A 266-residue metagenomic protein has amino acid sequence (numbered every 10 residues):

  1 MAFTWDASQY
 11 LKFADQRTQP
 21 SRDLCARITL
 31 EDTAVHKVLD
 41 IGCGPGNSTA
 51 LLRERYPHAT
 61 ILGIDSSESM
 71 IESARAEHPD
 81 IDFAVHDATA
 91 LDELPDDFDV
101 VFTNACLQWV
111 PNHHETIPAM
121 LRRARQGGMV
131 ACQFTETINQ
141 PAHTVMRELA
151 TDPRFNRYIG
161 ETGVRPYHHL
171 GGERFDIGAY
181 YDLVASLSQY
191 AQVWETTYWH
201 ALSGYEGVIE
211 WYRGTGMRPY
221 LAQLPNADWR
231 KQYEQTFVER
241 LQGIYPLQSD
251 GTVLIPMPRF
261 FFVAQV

Functional and structural regions predicted by a protein language model:
A2-T18: Class I SAM-dependent methyltransferase Rossmann-like catalytic core, especially the SAM/SAH-binding loop
F3, P45-N47, Y167-V266: Conserved Class I S-adenosyl-L-methionine
Q16-A34, L51: Conserved alpha-helix/loop element of class I SAM-dependent methyltransferases that forms part of the SAM/SAH-binding
K37-D92: Class I SAM-dependent methyltransferase SAM/SAH-binding core
D92-V101: A short acidic, Gly/Pro-enriched loop at the edge of an enzyme's catalytic core that lines a small-molecule cofactor
V100-H114, E136: A short SAM/SAH-binding and catalytic strip from SAM-dependent methyltransferases
V110-P111, A124-Q126: Helix-to-beta-strand junctions that scaffold the AdoMet/dcAdoMet cofactor pocket in Class I SAM-dependent enzymes
H114, M129-S203: Conserved catalytic/acceptor-binding region of the Class I
